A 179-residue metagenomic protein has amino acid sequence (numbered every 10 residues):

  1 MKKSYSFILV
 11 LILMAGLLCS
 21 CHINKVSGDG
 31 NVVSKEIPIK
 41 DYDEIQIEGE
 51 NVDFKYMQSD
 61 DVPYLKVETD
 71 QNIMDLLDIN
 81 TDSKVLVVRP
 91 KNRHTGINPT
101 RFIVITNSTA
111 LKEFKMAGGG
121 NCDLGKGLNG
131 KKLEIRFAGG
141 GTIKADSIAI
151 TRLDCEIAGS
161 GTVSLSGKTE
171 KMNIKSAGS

Functional and structural regions predicted by a protein language model:
M1-S179: Intrinsically disordered, low-complexity terminal regions
